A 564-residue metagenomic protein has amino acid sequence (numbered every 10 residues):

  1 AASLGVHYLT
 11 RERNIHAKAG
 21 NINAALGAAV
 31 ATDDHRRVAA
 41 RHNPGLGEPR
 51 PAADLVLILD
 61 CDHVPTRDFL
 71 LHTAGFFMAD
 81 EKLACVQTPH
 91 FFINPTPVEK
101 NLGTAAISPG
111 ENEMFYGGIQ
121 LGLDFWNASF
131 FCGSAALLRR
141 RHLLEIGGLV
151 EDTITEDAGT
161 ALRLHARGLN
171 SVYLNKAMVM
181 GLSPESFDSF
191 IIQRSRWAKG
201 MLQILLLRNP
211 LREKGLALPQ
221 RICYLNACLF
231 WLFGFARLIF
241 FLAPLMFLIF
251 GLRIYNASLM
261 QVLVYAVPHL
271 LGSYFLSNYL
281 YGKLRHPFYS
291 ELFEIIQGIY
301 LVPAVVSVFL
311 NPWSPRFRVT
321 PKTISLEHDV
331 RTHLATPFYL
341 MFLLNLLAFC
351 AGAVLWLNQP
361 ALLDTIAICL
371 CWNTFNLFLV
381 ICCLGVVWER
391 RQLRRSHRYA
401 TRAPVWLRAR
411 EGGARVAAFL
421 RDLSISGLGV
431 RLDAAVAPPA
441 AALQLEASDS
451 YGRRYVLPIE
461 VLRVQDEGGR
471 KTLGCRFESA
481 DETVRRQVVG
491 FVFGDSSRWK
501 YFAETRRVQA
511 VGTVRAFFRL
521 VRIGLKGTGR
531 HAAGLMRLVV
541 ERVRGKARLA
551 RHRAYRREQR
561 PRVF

Functional and structural regions predicted by a protein language model:
A1-T10, N14: Acidic donor-binding segment of Leloir-type glycosyltransferases
E12-L55, R67-I154, H165-A166, F187-N226: Long helical/loop segments within the catalytic core of UDP-sugar-dependent glycosyltransferases, especially the large
D60-V64: The conserved acidic donor/metal-binding loop of glycosyltransferases
W126, W197-L363: Basic/Trp-rich segment in TM-proximal cytosolic loops or flexible interdomain/linker regions
I154-T160: Acidic donor-binding loop at a coil-to-helix junction in glycosyltransferase catalytic cores that engages
R163-V179: Catalytic donor-sugar/metal-binding loop of nucleotide-sugar-dependent glycosyltransferases
N175-S189: Active-site donor/metal-binding and catalytic loop motifs of nucleotide-sugar-dependent glycosylation enzymes
D329-F564: Structured alpha-helical
